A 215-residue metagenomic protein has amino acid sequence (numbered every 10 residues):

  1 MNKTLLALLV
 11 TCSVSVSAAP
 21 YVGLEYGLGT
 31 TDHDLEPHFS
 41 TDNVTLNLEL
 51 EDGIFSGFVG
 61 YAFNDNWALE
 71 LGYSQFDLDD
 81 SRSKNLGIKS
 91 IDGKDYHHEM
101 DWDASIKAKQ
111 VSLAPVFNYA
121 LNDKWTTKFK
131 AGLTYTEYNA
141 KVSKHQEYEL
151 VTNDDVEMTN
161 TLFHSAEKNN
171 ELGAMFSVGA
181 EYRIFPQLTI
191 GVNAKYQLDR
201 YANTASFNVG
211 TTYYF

Functional and structural regions predicted by a protein language model:
M1-Y21: Cleavable N-terminal export/targeting peptides
S17-Q75, F117-A120: Short glycine/proline- and aromatic-enriched beta-strand/turn motifs that initiate or cap beta-hairpins
P20-V22, N66-L71, K124-T127, Y182-V192: Repeated loop/turn-to-beta-strand initiation elements of outer-membrane beta-barrel proteins
L24, G57-Y61, L113-F117, A131-L133 (+3 more regions): Residues on the lipid-exposed face of transmembrane beta-strands in outer-membrane beta-barrel proteins
L24-L28, L71-Q75, F129-Y135, V192-Y196: Transmembrane beta-barrel strands of outer-membrane/channel proteins
T31-D52, Q75-Q110, T136-E171, Y196-L198: Extracellular/periplasm-exposed beta-strand and loop segments of Gram-negative cell-envelope proteins, dominated by
S74, Q110-N118, T126, K130-T136: Detector for outer-membrane/organellar transmembrane beta-barrel domains, recognizing the amphipathic beta-strand
F76, F176-F215: Predominantly the C-terminal beta-signal and adjacent terminal strand-loop region of outer-membrane beta-barrel
